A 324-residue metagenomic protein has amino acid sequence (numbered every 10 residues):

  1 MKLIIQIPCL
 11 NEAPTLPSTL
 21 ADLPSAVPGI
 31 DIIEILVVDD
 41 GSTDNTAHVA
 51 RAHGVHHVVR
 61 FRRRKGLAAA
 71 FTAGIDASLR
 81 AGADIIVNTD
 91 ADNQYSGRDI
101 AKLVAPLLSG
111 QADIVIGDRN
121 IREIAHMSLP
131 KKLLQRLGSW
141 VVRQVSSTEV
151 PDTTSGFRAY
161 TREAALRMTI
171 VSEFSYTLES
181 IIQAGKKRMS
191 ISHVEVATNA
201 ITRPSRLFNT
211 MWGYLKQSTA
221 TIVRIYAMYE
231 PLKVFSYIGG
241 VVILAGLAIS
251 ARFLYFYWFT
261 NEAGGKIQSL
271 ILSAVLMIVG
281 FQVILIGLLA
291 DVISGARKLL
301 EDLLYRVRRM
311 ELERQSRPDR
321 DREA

Functional and structural regions predicted by a protein language model:
K2-I4, E34, E179: Cell-envelope/extracellular polymer assembly enzymes that use nucleotide-activated donors
I7-A21, G41: Active-site beta-to-alpha loop of glycosyltransferases that engages the nucleotide-sugar donor
A21-D31: Short, acidic, metal-binding catalytic loop of nucleotide-sugar glycosyltransferases
D31-G41: Short beta-strand/loop segment that forms part of the nucleotide-sugar
D39-A47, N93: A conserved acidic beta->alpha catalytic loop
H57-R80, I85, G97-F174, L178 (+1 more regions): Acceptor/aglycone-binding surface of glycosyltransferases and processive sugar-polymer synthases
V171-A324: Hydrophobic helical membrane-anchoring modules
